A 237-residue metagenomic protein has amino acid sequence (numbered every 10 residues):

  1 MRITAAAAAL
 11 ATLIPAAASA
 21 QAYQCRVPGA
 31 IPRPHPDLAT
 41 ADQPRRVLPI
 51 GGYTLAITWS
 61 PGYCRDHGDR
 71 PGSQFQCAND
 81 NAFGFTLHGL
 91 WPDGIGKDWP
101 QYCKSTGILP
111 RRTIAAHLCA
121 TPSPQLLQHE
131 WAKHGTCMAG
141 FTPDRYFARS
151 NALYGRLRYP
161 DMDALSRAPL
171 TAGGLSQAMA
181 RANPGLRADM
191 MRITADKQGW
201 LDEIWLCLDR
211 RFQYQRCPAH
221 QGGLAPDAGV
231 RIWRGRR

Functional and structural regions predicted by a protein language model:
M1-A7: Bacterial N-terminal signal peptides that target proteins for export
P15-A17: N-terminal signal peptide c-region/cleavage motif recognized by signal peptidases
Q21-C64: N-terminal module-boundary/linker segments of secreted carbohydrate-active enzymes
G68-R237: Domain-level detector of nuclease and nuclease-like folds in predominantly extracellular/periplasmic contexts
